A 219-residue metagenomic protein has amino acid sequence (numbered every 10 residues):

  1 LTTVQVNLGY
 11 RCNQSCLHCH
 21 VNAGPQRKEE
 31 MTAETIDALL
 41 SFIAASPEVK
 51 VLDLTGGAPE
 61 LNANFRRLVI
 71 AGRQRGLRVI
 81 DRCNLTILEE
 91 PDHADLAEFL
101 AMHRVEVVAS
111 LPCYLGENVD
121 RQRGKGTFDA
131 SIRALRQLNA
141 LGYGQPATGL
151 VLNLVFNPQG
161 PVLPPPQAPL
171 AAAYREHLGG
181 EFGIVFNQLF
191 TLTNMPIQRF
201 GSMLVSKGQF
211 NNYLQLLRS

Functional and structural regions predicted by a protein language model:
L1-G56, E60-R78: Conserved alpha-helical substructure of the radical SAM core
N13-Q14, F42, L68-A71, L115-N118 (+1 more regions): A broad, low-specificity signal for short, low-complexity segments enriched in glycine/proline and polar/charged
V21, T35-F42, V49, M102 (+4 more regions): Generic hydrophobic, helix-prone segments enriched in Leu/Val/Ile
E30, L54-G57, Q137, G149 (+2 more regions): Residue-level signal for alpha-helical context at structural boundaries
N62-L192: Conserved AdoMet/S-adenosylmethionine-binding subsite of the radical SAM
A168-A172, E176, F190-S219: Accessory C-terminal segments flanking Radical SAM cores
